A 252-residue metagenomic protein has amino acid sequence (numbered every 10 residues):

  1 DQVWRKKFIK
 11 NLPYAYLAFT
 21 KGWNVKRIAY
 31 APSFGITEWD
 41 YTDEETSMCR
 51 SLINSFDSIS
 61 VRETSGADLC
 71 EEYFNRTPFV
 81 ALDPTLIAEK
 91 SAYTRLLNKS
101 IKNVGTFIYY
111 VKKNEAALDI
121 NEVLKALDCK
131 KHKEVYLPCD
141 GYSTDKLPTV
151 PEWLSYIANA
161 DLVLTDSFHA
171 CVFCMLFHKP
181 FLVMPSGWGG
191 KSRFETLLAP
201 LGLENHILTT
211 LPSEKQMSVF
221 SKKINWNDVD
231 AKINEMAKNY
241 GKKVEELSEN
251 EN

Functional and structural regions predicted by a protein language model:
D1-S51, N98-K99: Aromatic- and Gly/Pro-rich donor/ligand-binding loops that form nucleotide- or phosphate-bearing donor binding pockets
T20-N24, T94-T106, N250: Nucleotide-sugar donor-binding and catalytic loop/hinge architecture of NDP-sugar-dependent glycosyltransferases
K26-I36, S65-C70, Y109-E152, T209-M217: Catalytic donor nucleotide-activated moiety binding site of glycosyltransferases and closely related
R50-N54, I157: A conserved, positively charged/aromatic
F56-E63, L164: A short beta-strand/loop micro-motif in the catalytic core of glycosyltransferases that engages the nucleotide-sugar
P78-L86, K90, Y136-D166, C171-V172: Donor nucleotide-activated moiety binding/catalytic core segment of transferases that use nucleotide-activated donors
Y156-L197: A donor-sugar binding/catalytic signature common to diverse glycosyltransferases and related nucleotide-sugar
A199-N252: Leloir-type glycosyltransferase catalytic cores
